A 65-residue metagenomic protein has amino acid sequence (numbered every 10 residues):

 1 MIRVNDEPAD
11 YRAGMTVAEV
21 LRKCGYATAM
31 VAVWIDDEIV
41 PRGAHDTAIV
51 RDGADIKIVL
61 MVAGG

Functional and structural regions predicted by a protein language model:
M1-G64: Ubiquitin-like/PB1-type beta-grasp interaction modules and other compact soluble beta-rich domains
